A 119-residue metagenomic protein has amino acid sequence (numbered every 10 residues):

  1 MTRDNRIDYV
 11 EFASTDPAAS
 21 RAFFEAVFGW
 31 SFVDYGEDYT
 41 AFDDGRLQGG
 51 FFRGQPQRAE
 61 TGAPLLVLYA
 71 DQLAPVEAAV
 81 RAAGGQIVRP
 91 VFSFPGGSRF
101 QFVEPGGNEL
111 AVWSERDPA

Functional and structural regions predicted by a protein language model:
M1-R21, Q48, P64-L66, E115-A119: N-terminal beta-strand motif that seeds the catalytic metal site of vicinal oxygen chelate
M1-R3, F12, A83-A119: Vicinal oxygen chelate
R6, E25, D44-R46, G50-F52 (+6 more regions): A generic structural signal for ordered secondary structure
R6-D43: N-terminal first-folded block
I7-T15, Q57-R81, S98-V103: Vicinal oxygen chelate
S20-F24, V80, G107: Conserved active-site tyrosine of GNAT-family acetyltransferases
F28-V33, L68, R89-F92: Short linear motifs in intrinsically disordered
W30-A63, F102, E109-E115: Conserved short beta-strand elements that form part of the metal-binding/catalytic scaffold of enzyme active sites
